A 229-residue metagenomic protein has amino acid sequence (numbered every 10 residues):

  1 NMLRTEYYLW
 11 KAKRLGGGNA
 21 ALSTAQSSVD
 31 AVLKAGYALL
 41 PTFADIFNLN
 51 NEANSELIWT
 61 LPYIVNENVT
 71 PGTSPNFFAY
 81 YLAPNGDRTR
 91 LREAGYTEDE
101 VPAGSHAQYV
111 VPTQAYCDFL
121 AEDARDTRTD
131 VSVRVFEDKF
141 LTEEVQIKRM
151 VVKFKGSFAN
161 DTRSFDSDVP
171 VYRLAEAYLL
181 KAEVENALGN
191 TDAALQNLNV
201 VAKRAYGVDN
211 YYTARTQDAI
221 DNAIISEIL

Functional and structural regions predicted by a protein language model:
N1-P75, A121-L229: Acidic/polar-rich alpha-helix caps and helix-coil junctions
E6, R88, S105, P112-A115 (+2 more regions): Acidic, low-complexity intrinsically disordered regions
E52, L82-G86, V101, Q114 (+2 more regions): Short linear sequence elements within intrinsically disordered, low-complexity coil regions
N66-Y96: Acidic-aromatic pocket-rim loops
R90-V133: A short, charged
